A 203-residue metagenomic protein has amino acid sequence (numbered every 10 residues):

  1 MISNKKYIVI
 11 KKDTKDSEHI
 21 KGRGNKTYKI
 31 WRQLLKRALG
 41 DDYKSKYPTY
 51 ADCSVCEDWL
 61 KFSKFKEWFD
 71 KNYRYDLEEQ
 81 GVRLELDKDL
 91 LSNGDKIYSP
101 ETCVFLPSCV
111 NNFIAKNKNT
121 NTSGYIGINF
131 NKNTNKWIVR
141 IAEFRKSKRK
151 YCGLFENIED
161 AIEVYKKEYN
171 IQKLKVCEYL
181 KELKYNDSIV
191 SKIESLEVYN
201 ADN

Functional and structural regions predicted by a protein language model:
M1-K26, I30, K36-L39: Extended, surface-exposed interaction regions
K21-G24, R32, R37-L39, K46-I141: Short, cationic Gly/His-enriched loop motifs
D42, I138-S147, G153: Active-site proximal helix-loop segment of RNase H-like, two-metal nucleases, encompassing DDE(D)
A51-C56, S147-E159: A short, exposed loop/beta-hairpin motif centered on an aromatic-Gly-Thr core
F65, I128, V139, F155 (+1 more regions): An aromatic-rich alpha-helical recognition segment common to small helix-rich domains
V110, K118, Q172-N203: Extended, polar beta-sheet/loop recognition surfaces of beta-rich domains that mediate binding to diverse ligands
K136, E159-Y169, E194-N203: C-terminal accessory/regulatory regions appended to core domains
